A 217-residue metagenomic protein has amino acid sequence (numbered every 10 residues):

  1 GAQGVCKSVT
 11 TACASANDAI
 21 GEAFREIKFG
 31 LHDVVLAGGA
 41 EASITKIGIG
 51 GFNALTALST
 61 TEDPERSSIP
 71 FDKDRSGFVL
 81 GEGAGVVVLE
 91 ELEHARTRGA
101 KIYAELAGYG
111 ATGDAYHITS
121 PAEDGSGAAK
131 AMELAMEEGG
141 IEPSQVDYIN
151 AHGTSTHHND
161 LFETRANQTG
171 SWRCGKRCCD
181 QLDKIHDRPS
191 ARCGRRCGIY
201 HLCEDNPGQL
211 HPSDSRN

Functional and structural regions predicted by a protein language model:
G1-A12, E26, A40-G51, P143-L161: Conserved beta-ketoacyl condensing-enzyme motif
G1-E22, L31, A54-V79, N167-R196: Conserved catalytic cysteine-centered active-site region of acyl-thioester-dependent Claisen-condensing enzymes
C6-E41, V79-A100, P189-H211: Active-site-proximal alpha-helical scaffold in enzymes
C6-T11, H32-A40, K101-Y109, S144-A151 (+2 more regions): Beta-strand segments within the central parallel beta-sheet cores of soluble alpha/beta enzyme folds
A16, A23, F52, V88 (+4 more regions): Conserved small-residue
A19, A131-G139, A166, G170 (+1 more regions): Stable alpha-helical structural segments in soluble proteins, enriched in small hydrophobic residues
D63-G139, Y148, D214-N217: Condensing-enzyme catalytic core mediating Claisen C-C bond formation in acyl metabolism
Y116-G125, T154-S171, S190-C197: Short glycine/threonine-rich loop-to-helix capping motif typified by GTGT followed within a few residues by an Asp-Pro
